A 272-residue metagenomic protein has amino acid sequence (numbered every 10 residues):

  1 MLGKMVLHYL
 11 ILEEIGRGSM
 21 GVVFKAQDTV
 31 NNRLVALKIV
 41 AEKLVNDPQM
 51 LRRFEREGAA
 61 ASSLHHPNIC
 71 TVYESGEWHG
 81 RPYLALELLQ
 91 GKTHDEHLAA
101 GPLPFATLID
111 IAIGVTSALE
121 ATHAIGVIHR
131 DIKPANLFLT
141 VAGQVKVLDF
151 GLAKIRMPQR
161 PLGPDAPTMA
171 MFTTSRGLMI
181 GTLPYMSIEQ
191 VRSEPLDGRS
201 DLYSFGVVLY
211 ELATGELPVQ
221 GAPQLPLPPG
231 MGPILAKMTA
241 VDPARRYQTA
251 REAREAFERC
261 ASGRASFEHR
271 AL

Functional and structural regions predicted by a protein language model:
V22: Conserved N-lobe ATP-binding subsite of Hanks-type protein kinase domains, especially the beta3 VAIK lysine
Q27, A59, Q90, I113 (+5 more regions): C-terminal lobe helix-coil module of Hanks-type protein kinase domains
A41-S63: AlphaC helix of the eukaryotic protein kinase fold
V45-Q49, A142-I188: Activation segment of protein kinases
S63, I111-A112: Hydrophobic/aromatic scaffold residues of ePK-like serine/threonine protein kinase catalytic domains
S75: Activation-segment/catalytic-loop signature of the eukaryotic protein kinase fold
H79-T93: Conserved short submotifs of the Hanks-type protein kinase catalytic core that shape the nucleotide-binding pocket
T93-L103: AlphaC helix of the protein kinase catalytic domain
